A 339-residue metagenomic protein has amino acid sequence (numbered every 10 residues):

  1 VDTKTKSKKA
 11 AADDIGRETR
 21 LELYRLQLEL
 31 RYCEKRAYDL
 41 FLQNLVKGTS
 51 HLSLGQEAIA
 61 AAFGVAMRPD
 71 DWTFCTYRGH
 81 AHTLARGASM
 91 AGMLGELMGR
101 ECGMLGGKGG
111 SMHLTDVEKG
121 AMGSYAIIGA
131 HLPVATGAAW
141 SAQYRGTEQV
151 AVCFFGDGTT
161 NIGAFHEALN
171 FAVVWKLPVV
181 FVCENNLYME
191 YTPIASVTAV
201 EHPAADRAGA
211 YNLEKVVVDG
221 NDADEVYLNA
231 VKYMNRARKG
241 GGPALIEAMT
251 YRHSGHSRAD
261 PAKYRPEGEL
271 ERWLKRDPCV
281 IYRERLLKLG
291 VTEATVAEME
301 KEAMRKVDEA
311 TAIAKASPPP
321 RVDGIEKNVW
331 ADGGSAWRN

Functional and structural regions predicted by a protein language model:
V1-I59, R258, A262-K263, E267-N339: Conserved acidic/glycine
K35-D39, Q43-W175, P193-V200, A205 (+1 more regions): Cofactor-binding active-site loop characterized by glycine-rich and histidine/acidic residues
Y77, A248-T250, V329: A general secondary-structure junction signal
T83-A85, Y191, H256, G324: Short acidic, gly/pro-rich beta-turn/loop elements at beta-sheet edges and active-site/ligand-binding grooves
G109-M112, A244-I246, S335-A336: Compositionally biased, intrinsically disordered low-complexity regions
A121-A316: Glycine-rich ThDP/TPP pyrophosphate-binding loop and its adjacent helix/strand module within ThDP-dependent enzymes
